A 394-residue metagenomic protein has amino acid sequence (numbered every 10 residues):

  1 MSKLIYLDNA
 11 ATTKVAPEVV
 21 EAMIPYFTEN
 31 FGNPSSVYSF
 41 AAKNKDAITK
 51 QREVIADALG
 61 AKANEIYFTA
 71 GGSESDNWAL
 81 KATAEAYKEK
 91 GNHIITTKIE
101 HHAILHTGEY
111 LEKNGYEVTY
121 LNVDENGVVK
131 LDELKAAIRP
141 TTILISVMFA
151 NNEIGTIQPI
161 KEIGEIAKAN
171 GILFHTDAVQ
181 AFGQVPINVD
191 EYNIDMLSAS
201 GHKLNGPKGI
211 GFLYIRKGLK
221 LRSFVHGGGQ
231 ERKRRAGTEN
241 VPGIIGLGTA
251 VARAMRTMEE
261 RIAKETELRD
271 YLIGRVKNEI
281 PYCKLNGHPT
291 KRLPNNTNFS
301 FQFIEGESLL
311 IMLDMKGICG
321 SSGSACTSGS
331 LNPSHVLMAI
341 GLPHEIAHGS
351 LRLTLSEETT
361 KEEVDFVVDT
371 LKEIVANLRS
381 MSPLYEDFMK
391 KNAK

Functional and structural regions predicted by a protein language model:
M1-K394: Pyridoxal 5′-phosphate
